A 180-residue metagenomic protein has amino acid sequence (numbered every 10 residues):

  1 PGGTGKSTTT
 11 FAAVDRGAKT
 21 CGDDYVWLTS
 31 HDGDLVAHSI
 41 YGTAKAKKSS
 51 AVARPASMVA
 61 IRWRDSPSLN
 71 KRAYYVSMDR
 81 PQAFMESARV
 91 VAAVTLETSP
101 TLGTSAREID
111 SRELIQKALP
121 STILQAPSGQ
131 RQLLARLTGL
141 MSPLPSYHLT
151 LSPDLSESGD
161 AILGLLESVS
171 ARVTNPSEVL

Functional and structural regions predicted by a protein language model:
P1, D15-L180: Glycine-rich, often acidic-flanked micro-motifs that create phosphate/phosphodiester-binding or positioning elements
K6: Conserved lysine of the Walker
T9-T10: Post-Walker A alpha-helix
